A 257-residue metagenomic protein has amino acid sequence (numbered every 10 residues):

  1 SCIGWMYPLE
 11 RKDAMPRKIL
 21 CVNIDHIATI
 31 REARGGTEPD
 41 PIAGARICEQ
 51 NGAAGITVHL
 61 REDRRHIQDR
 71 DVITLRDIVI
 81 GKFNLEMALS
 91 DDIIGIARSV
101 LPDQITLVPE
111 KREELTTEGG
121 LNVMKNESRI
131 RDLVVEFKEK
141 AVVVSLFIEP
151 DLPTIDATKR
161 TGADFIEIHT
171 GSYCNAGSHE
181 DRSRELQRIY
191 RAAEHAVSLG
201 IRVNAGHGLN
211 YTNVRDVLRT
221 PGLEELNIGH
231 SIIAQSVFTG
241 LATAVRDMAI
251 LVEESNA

Functional and structural regions predicted by a protein language model:
M15-L85, D91, I96-P102: Conserved N-terminal beta1-alpha1 strand-loop-helix module at the mouth
K18-I24, I56-V58, F83-L85, I105-L107 (+4 more regions): Hydrophobic faces of well-ordered beta-strands that scaffold small-molecule active sites in alpha/beta enzyme cores
G55-T74, P109-N122, T170-E180: Glycine-rich, proline-tolerant flexible connector loops at the mouths of alpha/beta enzymes
R65-M87, E127-K140, R184-V203, M248-L251: Alpha-helix-loop-beta-strand connector modules within alpha/beta enzyme cores
D91-S99, D151-R160, L209-P221: Catalytic cores of alpha/beta
V108-E114, E167-G177, L223-T239: Glycine-rich phosphate-binding active-site loops on the catalytic face of alpha/beta enzymes
S145-R188, A192-H195: Histidine/lysine/aspartate-rich catalytic loop segments that bind and position anionic ligands
R182, Q235-N256: C-terminal helical cap(s) of enzyme catalytic domains, especially alpha/beta-barrels
